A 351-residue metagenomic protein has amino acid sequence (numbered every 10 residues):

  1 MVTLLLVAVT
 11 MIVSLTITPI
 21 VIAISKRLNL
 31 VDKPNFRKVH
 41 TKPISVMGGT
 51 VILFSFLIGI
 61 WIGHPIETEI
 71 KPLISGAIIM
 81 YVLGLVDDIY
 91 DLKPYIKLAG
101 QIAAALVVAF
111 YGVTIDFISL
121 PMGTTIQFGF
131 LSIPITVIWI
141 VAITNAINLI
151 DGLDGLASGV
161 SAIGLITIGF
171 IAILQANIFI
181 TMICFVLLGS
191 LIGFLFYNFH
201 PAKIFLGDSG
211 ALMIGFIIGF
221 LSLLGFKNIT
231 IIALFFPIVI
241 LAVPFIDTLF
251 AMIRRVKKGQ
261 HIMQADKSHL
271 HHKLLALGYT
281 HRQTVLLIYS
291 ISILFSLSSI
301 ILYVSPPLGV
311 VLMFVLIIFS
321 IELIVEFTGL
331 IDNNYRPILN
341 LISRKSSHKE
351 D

Functional and structural regions predicted by a protein language model:
M1-T248: "…together with the soluble PPM/PP2C metallo-phosphatase catalytic core" -> "…together with the soluble PPM/PP2C
P19-I44, F250-R282, S346-D351: Cytosolic, membrane-interface loops and tails of multi-pass inner-membrane proteins
I20-I24, F199, L323-L339: Membrane-interface capping segments at transmembrane-helix boundaries
I66, S296-V315: Extracellular/periplasmic helix-loop-helix junctions in multi-pass membrane proteins
K93, D151, Y279-T280, P307: A helix-boundary/kink motif common to multi-pass secondary transporters, especially Major Facilitator Superfamily
L224-T230, L316-N333: N-terminal hydrophobic signal/anchor transmembrane helix of membrane proteins
S268, A276-L294, I300-Y303: Alpha-helical transmembrane segments of integral membrane proteins, especially multi-pass inner/plasma-membrane
N333-D351: Short, highly charged, low-complexity non-transmembrane loops/tails of multi-pass membrane proteins
